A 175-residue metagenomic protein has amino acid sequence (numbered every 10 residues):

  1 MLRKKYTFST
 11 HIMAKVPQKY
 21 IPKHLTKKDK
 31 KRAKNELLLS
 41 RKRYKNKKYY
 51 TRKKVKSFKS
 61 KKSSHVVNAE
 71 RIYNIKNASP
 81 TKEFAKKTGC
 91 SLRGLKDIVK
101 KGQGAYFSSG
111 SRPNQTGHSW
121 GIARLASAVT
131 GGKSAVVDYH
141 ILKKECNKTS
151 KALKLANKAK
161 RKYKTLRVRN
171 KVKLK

Functional and structural regions predicted by a protein language model:
L2-K175: Arg/Lys-rich, low-complexity, intrinsically disordered basic segments
